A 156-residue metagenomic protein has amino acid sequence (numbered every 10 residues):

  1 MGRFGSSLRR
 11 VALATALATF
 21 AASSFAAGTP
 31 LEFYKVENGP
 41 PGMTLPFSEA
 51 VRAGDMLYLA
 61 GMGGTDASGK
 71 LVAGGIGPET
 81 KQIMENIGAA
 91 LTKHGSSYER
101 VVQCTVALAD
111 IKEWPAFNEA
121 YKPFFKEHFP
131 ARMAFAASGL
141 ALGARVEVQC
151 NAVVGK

Functional and structural regions predicted by a protein language model:
R3-G5, R10-E85, A89-H94, E99 (+1 more regions): N-terminal presequence-like segments and the immediate start of the first folded domain
V102-C104: Surface-exposed aromatic
